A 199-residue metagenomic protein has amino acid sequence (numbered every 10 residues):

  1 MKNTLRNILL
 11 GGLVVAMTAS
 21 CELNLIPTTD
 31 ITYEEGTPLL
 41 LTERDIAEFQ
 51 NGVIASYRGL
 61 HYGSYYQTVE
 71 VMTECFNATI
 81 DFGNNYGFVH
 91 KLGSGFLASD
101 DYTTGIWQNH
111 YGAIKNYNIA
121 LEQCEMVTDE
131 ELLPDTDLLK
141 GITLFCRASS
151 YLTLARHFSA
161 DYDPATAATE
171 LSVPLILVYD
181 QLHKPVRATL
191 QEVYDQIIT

Functional and structural regions predicted by a protein language model:
M1-A19: Sec-dependent bacterial lipoprotein signal peptides
C21-E70: Membrane-proximal, proline-rich intrinsically disordered regions
E34-E35, F82-Y102, T169-A188: Short, helix-capping/interhelical loops that line the mouth of catalytic, cofactor-, or ligand-binding pockets
L39, E43-R44, Y57-G59, G63 (+3 more regions): A structural signal for short, hydrophobic/glycine-enriched beta-strand patches
N51, A55, K115-E122, D195: Solvent-exposed, polar/charged alpha-helical surfaces in well-ordered, non-transmembrane soluble domains, broadly
R58-G63, A78, S150-D161: Secretory-pathway/luminal and periplasmic proteins that interact with or process carbohydrate-rich
Y86-F158, A188: Conserved, well-structured interaction surfaces
P134, H157-Q196: Short coil/linker segments at helix-helix boundaries
